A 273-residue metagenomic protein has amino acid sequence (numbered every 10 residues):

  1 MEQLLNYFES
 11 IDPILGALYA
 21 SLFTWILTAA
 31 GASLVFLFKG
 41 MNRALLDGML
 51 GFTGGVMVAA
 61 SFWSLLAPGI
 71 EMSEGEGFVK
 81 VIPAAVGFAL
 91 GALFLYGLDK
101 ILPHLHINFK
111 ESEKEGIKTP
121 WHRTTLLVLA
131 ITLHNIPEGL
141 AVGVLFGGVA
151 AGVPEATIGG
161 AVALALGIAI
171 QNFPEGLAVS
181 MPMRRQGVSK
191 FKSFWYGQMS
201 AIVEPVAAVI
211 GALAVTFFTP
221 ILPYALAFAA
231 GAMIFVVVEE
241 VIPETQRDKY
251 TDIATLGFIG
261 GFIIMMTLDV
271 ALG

Functional and structural regions predicted by a protein language model:
M1-G273: Intrinsically disordered, metal-sensing/regulatory segments
